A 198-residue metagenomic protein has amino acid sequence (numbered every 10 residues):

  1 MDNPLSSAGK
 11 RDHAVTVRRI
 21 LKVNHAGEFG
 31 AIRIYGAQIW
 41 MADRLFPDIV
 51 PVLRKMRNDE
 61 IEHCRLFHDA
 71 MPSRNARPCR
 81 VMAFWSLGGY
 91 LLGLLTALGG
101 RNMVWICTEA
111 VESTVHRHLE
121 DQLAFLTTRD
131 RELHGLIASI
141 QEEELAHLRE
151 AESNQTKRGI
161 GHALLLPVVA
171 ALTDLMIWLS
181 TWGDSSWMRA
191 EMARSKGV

Functional and structural regions predicted by a protein language model:
M1-V198: Non-heme di-metal
